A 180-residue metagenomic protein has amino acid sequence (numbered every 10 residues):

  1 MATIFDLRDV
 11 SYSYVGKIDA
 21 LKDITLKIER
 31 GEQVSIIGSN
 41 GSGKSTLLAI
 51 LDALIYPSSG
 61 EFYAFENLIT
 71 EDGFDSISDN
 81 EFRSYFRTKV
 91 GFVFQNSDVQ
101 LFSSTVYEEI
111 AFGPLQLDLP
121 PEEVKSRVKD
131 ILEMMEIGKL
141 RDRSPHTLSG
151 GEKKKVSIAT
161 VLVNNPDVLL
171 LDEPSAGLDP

Functional and structural regions predicted by a protein language model:
M1-L7, S11-D23, G73-F74, P121: A short, flexible loop at the N-terminus of ABC-type nucleotide-binding domains that lies
I37-S39: The feature captures the beta-strand-to-loop junction immediately N-terminal to the Walker
D52: Helix-to-loop junction immediately C-terminal to a conserved catalytic motif
G60-F74, F86: Conserved ABC transporter NBD signature motif
E122-L140: Conserved ABC ATPase "signature" region
S144-L148, E152: Conserved ABC ATPase signature
L169-D172: Catalytic Walker B motif of ABC-type/P-loop ATPase nucleotide-binding domains
